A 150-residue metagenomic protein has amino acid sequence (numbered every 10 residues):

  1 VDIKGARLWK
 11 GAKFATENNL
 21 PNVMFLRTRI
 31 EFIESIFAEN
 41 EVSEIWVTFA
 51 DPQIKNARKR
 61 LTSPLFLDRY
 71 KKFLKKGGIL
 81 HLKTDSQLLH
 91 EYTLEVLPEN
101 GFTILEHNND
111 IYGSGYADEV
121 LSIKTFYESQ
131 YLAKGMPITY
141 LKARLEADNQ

Functional and structural regions predicted by a protein language model:
V1: The conserved SAM/SAH-binding core of class I Rossmann-like methyltransferase domains, concentrating on the hydrophobic
K4-G5: Conserved SAM/SAH-binding beta-strand->alpha-helix loop
W9-A12, A57, K75: Conserved nucleotide-cofactor-binding alpha/beta core module
K10-E44: S-adenosyl-L-methionine
I36, V42-L61: A short SAM/SAH-binding and catalytic strip from SAM-dependent methyltransferases
N56-K59, L82-N100: Conserved class I S-adenosyl-L-methionine
R60-I79: A short glycine-rich, Lys/Arg-flanked "PGG" loop and its adjoining helix->strand segment in the class I
E95-Q150: Class I S-adenosyl-L-methionine
